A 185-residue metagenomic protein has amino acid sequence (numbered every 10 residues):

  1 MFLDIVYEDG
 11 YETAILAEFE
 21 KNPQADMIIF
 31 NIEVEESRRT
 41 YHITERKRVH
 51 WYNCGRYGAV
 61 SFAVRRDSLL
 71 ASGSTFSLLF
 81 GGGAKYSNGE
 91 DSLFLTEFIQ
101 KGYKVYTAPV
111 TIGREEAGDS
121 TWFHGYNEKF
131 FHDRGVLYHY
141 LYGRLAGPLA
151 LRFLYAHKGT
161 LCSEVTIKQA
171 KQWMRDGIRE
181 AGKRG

Functional and structural regions predicted by a protein language model:
M1, V6-Y11, V64, F94: Hydrophobic/aromatic residue at the end of a short beta strand that borders the catalytic acidic motif
M1-I5, I32, L78: Short acidic donor-binding/metal-coordinating loop in glycosyltransferase active sites
V6-I43: Conserved donor NDP-sugar-binding/catalytic core segment of glycosyltransferases
K47-D67, K85-S87: A recurrent flexible, glycine/aromatic-enriched loop bordering the glycosyltransferase active site that acts as
D67-S72, I112: Short, well-ordered alpha-helical scaffold segment located in the soluble/lumenal catalytic or ligand-binding core
F76, G102-I112, Y126-N127: Catalytic beta-strand/loop signature of glycosyltransferases that borders the donor
G81-L93: Acidic donor-binding loop at a coil-to-helix junction in glycosyltransferase catalytic cores that engages
G125-G185: Non-catalytic, C-terminal membrane-associated alpha-helical segments of glycosyltransferases
